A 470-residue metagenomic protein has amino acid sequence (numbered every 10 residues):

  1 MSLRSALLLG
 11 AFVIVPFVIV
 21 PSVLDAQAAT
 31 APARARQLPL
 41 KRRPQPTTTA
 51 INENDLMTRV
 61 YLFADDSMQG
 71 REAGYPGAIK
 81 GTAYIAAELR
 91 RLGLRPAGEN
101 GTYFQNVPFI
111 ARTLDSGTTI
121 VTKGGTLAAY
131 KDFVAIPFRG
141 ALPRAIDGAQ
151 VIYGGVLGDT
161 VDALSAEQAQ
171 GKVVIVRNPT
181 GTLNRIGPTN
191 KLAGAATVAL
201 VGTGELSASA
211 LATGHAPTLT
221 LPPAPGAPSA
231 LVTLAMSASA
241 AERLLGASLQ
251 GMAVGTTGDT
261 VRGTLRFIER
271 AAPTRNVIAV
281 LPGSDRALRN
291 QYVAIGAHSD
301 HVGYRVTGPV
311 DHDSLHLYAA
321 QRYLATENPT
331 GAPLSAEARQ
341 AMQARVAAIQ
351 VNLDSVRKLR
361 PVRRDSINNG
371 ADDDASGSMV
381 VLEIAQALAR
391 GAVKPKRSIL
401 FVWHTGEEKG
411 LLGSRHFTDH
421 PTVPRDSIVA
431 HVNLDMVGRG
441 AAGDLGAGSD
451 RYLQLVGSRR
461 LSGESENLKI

Functional and structural regions predicted by a protein language model:
A6-P21: Bacterial N-terminal signal peptides
Q27-P96, A210-L211, V306, A338-L353: N-terminal hydrophobic or amphipathic helices/low-complexity stretches enriched in small/hydrophobic/Pro/Gly
R42-A50, D66-P76, Y153-G154, I175-G187 (+7 more regions): Second-shell loop/turn segments in exported
Q69-V173, G258, G263-E269, P273-N276 (+3 more regions): Noncatalytic luminal/extracellular "stalk/propeptide" segments of secretory-pathway proteins
G74, A163-A166, R185-G187, A208-T213 (+5 more regions): Short, solvent-exposed loop/turn and secondary-structure capping segments
L127-A128, P223, L231-R243, S248-L249 (+3 more regions): Metal-dependent peptidase/peptidase-like ectodomains
G154-S209, T274-R275: A conserved hydrophobic secondary-structure block that centers on an alpha-helix together with its immediately flanking
N178, V277, L288-Q291, I295-L411: Alpha-helical metal-binding/catalytic segments enriched in His/Glu/Asp
